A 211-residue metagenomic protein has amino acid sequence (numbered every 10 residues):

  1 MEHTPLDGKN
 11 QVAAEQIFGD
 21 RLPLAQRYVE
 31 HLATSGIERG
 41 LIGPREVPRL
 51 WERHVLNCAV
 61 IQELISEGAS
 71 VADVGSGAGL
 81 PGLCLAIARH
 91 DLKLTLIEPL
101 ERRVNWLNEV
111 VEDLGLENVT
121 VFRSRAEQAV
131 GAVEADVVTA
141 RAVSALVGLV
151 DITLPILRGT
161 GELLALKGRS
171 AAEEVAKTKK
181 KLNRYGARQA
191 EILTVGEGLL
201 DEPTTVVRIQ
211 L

Functional and structural regions predicted by a protein language model:
M1-A72, A88, R102-F122: Class I SAM-dependent transferase core
V74-S76: Conserved beta-strand/loop positions that form the S-adenosyl-L-methionine
A78-D91: Conserved SAM-binding loop of SAM-dependent methyltransferases across substrates and taxa, primarily the Class I
K93-E98: Conserved SAM-binding motif I beta-strand of class I
F122-Q128, V143-S144: Conserved SAM/SAH-binding loop
E127-V137: A short acidic, Gly/Pro-enriched loop at the edge of an enzyme's catalytic core that lines a small-molecule cofactor
L157-G159: Helix-to-beta-strand junctions that scaffold the AdoMet/dcAdoMet cofactor pocket in Class I SAM-dependent enzymes
R169-L211: Active-site capping/gating segments
